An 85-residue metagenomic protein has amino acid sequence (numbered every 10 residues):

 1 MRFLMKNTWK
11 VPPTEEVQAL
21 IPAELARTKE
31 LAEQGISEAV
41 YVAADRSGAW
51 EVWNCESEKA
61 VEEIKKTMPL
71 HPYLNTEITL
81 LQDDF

Functional and structural regions predicted by a protein language model:
M1-F85: Conserved, structured core segments of small domains
